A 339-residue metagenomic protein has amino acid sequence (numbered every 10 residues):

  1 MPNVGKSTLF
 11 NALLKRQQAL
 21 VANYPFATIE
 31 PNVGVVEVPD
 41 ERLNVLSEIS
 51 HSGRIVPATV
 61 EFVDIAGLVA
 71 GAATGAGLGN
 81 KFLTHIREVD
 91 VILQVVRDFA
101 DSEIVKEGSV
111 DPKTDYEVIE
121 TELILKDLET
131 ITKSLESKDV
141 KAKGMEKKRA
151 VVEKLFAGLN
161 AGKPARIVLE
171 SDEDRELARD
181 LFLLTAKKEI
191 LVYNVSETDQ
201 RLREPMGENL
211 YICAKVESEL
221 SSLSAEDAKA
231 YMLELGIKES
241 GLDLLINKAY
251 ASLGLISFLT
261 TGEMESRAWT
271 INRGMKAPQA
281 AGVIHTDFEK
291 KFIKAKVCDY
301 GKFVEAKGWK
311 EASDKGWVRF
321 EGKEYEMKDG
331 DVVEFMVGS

Functional and structural regions predicted by a protein language model:
M1-E103, K113, E120-E122, I131: Conserved G1/Walker A P-loop phosphate-binding module
M1-V4, F10, S137-K328, V333-S339: C-terminal-of-GTPase-core extension/linker across diverse P-loop GTPases
T8, P25, E61, V110 (+4 more regions): Generic signal for short, ordered secondary-structure residues within or immediately flanking folded domains
A19-A27, E41-S47, G53-R54, A66-G67 (+16 more regions): Flexible, active-site-adjacent loop/turn segments at secondary-structure boundaries
P25-V33, D40-R42, S47-G53, T59 (+11 more regions): Solvent-exposed, flexible loop/coil residues
N32, V56-T59, F82-I86, L93 (+6 more regions): Short, surface-exposed linear patches
A73-I190, Q200: Phosphate/Mg2+-binding loops and adjacent switch elements in nucleotide/diphosphate-handling enzyme cores
